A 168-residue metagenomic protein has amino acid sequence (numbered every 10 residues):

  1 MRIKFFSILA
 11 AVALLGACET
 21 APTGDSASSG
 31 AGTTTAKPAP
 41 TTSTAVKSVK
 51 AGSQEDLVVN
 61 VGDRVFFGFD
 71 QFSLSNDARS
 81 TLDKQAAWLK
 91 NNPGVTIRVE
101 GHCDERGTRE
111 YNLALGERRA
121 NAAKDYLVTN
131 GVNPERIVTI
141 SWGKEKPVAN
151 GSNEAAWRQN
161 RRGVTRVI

Functional and structural regions predicted by a protein language model:
M1-F6: Bacterial N-terminal signal peptides that target proteins for export
S7-A11: Sec-dependent N-terminal signal peptides
L14-A17: C-terminal motif of bacterial Sec signal peptides marking the signal peptidase cleavage site
E19-T96: Periplasmic peptidoglycan-binding/tethering modules of Gram-negative envelope proteins
D77, T81-K84, E110, R118 (+2 more regions): Extracytoplasmic/secreted proteins, especially bacterial periplasmic and envelope-associated proteins
P93-H102, E117-V148, R161-I168: A non-catalytic structural micro-motif
N150-N153: Short beta-alpha junctions and helix-cap segments that line functional grooves
A155-Q159: A generic structural micro-feature
